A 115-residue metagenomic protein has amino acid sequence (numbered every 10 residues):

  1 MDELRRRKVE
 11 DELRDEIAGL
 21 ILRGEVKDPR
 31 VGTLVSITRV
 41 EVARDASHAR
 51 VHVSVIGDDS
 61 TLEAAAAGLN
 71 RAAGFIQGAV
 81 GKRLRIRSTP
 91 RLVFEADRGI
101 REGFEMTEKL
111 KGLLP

Functional and structural regions predicted by a protein language model:
M1-A49, S54-P115: Charge-rich, low-complexity N-terminal segments
